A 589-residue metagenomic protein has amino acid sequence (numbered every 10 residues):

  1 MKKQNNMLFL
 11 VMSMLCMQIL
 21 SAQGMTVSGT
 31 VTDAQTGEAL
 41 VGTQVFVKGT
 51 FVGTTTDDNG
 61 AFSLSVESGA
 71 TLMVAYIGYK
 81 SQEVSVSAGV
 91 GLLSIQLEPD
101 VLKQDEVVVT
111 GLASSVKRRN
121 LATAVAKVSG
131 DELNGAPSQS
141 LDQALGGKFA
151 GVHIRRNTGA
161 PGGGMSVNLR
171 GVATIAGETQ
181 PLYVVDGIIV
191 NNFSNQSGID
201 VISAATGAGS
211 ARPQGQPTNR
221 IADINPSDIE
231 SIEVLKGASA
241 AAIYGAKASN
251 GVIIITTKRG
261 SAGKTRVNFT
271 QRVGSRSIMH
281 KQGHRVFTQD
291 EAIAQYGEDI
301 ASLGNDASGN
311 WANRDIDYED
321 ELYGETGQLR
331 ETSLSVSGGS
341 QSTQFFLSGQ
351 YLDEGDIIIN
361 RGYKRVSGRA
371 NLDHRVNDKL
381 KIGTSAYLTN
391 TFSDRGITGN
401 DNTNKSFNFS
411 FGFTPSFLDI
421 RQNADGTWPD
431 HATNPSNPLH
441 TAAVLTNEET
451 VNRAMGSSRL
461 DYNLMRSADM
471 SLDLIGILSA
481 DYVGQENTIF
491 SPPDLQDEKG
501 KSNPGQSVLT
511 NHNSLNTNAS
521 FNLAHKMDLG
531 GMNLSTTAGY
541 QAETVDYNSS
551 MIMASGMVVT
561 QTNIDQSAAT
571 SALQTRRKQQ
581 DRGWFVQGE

Functional and structural regions predicted by a protein language model:
M1-T26, E67: Cleavable N-terminal targeting peptides that direct proteins into the secretory/outer-membrane pathway or into
T30-G49, T71-K80, G89-N134, D142 (+1 more regions): Short, acidic, small-residue-rich periplasmic hinge/interaction motif at the N-terminus of Gram-negative outer-membrane
Q44-A61, V108-N134, G162-S166, G198-G215 (+2 more regions): N-terminal periplasmic "start-of-domain" segments of outer-membrane beta-barrel proteins
V45, R118, L145, V152 (+3 more regions): Non-catalytic regulatory/gating segments with a bias toward low-complexity or hydrophobic composition
D58-S65, L92: Short, surface-exposed beta-strand/beta-hairpin micro-motifs centered on an aromatic residue
K127, K148, A160-M165, I175-Y183 (+7 more regions): Residues embedded in well-ordered regular secondary structure
I199-A205, H284-E291, K364-S367, G399-F409 (+2 more regions): Flexible, surface-exposed loop regions and adjacent strand-edge segments of Gram-negative outer-membrane beta-barrel
I278, W311-Y323, G327-Q350, E354-R361 (+5 more regions): Flexible loop and strand-edge segments within Gram-negative outer membrane beta-barrel domains
